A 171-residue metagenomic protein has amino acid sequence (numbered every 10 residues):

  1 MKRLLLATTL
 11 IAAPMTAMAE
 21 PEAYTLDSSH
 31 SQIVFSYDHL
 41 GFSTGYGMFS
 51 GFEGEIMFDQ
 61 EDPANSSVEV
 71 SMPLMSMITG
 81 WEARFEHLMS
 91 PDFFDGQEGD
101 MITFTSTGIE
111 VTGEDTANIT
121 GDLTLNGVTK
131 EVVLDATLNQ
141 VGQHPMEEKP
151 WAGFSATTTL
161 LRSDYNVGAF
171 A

Functional and structural regions predicted by a protein language model:
M1-A19: Gram-negative bacterial Sec-dependent N-terminal signal peptides
A19-A171: Low-complexity, acidic/polar, glycine-enriched regions of mature
